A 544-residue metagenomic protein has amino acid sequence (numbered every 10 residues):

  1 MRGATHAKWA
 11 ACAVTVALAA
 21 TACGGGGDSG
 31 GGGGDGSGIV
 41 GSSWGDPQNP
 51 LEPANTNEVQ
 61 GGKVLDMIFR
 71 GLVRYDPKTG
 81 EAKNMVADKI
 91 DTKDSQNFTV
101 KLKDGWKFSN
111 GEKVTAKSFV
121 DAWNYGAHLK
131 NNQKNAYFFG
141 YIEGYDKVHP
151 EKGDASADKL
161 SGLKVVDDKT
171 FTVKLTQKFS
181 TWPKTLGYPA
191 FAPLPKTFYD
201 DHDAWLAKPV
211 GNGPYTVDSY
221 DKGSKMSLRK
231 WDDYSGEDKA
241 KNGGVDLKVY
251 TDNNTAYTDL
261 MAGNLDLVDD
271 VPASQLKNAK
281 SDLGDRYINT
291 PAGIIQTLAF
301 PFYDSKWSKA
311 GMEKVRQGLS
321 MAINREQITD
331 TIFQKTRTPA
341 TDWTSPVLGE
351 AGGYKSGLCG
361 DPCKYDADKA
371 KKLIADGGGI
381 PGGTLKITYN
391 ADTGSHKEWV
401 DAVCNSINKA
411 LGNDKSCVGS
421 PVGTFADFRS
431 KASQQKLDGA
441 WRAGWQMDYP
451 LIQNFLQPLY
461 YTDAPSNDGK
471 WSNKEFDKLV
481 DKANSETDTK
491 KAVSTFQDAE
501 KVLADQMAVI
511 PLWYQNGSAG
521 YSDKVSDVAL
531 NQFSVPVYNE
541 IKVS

Functional and structural regions predicted by a protein language model:
S43-D94, V210: N-terminal lobe/hinge region of extracytoplasmic solute-binding protein
D91, K101, S118, Y125-P195: Surface-exposed binding/hinge segments that line and control ligand-binding clefts or catalytic entry sites
V114-N124, D168-K174, G213-P214, N242-G244 (+4 more regions): Alpha-helical secondary-structure segments
K164, T329, N413-F428, N454-D523 (+1 more regions): Extracytoplasmic/peripheral linker and loop segments enriched in polar/acidic and small residues with frequent Thr/Pro
K169, K174-A240, G244: Gly/Pro-rich hinge or "lid" segments in bacterial periplasmic/extracellular proteins
D200-L206, D232-N278: Ligand-site clamp/hinge motif
T338-D376, D392-E398: Structural transition elements
A519-S544: Long beta-strand-rich cores associated with HINT superfamily self-processing modules
